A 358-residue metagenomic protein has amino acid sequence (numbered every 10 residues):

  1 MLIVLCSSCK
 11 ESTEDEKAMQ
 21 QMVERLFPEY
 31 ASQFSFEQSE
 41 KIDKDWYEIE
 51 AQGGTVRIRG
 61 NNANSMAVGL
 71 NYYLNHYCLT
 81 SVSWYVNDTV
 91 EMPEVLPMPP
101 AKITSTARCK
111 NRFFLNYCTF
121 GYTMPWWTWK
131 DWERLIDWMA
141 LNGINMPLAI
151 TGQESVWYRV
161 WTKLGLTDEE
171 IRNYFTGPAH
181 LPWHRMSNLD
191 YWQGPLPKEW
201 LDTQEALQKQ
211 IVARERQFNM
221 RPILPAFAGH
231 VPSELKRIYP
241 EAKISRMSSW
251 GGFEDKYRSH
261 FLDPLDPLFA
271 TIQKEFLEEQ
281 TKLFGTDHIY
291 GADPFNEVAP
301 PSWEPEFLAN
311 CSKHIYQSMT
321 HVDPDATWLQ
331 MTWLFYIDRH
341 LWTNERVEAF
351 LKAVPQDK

Functional and structural regions predicted by a protein language model:
L5-E14: Bacterial Sec-dependent signal peptides at the C-terminal "C-region" and cleavage site
D15-V23: Short Lys/Arg-enriched alpha/beta "domain-start" segment
M19, S32-F36, Y47-I49: Generic structural motif
V23-I42, E94: Auxiliary, metal-adjacent structural segments of Zn-dependent hydrolase domains
Q38-D43, E48, Q52-N64, V68 (+4 more regions): Aromatic-lined carbohydrate-binding surfaces of glycoside hydrolases
T80-S83: Conserved short beta-strand edge segments in small beta-sheet-based binding/regulatory domains
